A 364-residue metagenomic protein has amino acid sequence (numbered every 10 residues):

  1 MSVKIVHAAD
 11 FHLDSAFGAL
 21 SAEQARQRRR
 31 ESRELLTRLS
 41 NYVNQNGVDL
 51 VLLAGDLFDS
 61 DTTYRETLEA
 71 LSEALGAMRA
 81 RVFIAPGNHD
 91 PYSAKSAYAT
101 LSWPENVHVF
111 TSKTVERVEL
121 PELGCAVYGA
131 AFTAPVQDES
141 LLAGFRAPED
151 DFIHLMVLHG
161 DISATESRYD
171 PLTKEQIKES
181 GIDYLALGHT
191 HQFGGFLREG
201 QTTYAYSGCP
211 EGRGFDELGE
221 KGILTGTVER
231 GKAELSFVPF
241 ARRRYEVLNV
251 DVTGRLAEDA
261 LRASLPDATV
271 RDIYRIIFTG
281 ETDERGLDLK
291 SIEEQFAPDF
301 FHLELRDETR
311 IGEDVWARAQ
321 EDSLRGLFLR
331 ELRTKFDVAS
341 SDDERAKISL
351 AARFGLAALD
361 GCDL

Functional and structural regions predicted by a protein language model:
M1-A70, K347, R353-L356, D360-L364: N-terminal active-site segment of His-dependent metallophosphoesterases
L20-E31, A126-A131, R242-R255: Acidic/glycine-enriched edge-of-secondary-structure segments
V43-G47, P121, E149-D150, D267-T269: Glycine-rich phosphate-binding loop signature in dinucleotide/nucleotide-binding domains
G47-V48, A126, G181, V270-D272 (+1 more regions): Short loop/turn motifs at secondary-structure junctions
L50, D59-A205, C209-E220: His/Asp/Glu-rich metal-coordinating catalytic cores of metallo-dependent phosphodiesterases/hydrolases acting on
R230-L364: Accessory, non-catalytic peripheral segments of nucleic-acid enzymes
